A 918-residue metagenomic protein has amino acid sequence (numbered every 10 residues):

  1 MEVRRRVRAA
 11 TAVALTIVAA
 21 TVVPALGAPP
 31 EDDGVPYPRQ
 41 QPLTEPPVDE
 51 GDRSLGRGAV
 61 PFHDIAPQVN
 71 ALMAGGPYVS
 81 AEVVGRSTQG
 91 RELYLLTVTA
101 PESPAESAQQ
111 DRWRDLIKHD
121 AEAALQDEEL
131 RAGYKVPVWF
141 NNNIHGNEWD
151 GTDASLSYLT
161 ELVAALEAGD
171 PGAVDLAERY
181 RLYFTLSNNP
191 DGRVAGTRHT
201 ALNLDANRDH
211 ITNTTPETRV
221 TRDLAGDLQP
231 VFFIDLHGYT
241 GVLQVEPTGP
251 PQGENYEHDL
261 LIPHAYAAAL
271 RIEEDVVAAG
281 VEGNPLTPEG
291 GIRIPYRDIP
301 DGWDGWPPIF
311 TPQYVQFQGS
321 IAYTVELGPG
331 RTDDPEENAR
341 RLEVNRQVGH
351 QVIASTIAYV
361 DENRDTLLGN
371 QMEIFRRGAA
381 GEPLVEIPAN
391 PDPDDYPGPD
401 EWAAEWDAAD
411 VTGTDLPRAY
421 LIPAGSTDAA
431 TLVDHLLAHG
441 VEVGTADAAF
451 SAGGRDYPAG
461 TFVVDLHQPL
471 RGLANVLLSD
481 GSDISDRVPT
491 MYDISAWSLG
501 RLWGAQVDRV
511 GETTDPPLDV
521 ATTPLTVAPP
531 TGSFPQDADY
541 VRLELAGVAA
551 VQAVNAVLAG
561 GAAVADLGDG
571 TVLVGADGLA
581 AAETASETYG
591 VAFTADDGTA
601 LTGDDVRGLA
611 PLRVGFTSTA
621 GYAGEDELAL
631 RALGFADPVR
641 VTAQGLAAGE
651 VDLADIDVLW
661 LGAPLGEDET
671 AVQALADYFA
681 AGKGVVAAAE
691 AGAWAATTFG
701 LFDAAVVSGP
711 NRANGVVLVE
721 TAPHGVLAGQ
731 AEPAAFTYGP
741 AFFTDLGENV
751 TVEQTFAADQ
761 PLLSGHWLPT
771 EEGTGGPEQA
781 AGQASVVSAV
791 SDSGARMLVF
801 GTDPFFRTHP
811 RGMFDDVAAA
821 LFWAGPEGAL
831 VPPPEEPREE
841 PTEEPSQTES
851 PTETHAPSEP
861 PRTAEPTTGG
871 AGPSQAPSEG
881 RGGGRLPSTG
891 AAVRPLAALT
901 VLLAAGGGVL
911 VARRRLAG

Functional and structural regions predicted by a protein language model:
M1-T11, A912: Bacterial N-terminal signal peptides that target proteins for export
A12-T21: Bacterial N-terminal signal peptides
V22-E31: Sec-dependent signal peptide cleavage junction
P30-R86, E92-T97, S103, Q109-W149 (+5 more regions): Intrinsic-disorder/low-complexity accessory segments
G133-W139, G151-H199: Short helix-loop-beta-strand segments that form the rim/entrance of peptidase-like active sites
T214-A278: Active-site-proximal loop/hinge segments that shape catalytic or ion-binding/gating pockets
H855-T900: Extracellular Ser/Thr-rich, low-complexity/disordered mucin-like segments
R894-G918: C-terminal membrane-anchoring or membrane-association module
